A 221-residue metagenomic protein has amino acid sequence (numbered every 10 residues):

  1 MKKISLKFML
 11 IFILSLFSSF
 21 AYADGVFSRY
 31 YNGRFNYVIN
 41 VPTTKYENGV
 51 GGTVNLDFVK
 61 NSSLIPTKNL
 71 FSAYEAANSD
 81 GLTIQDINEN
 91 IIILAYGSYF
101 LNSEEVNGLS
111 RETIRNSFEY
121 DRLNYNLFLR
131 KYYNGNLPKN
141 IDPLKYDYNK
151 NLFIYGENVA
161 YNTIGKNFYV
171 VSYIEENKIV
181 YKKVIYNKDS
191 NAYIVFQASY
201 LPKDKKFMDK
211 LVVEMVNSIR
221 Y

Functional and structural regions predicted by a protein language model:
M1-M9: Bacterial N-terminal signal peptides that target proteins for export
M9-F17: Bacterial N-terminal signal peptides
A21-G25: Boundary at the C-terminal end of the N-terminal hydrophobic targeting segment
N32-L64, K68: Proline-anchored loop/turn motifs at beta-strand termini and strand-loop-strand connectors
F35, V41, D80, E89 (+1 more regions): Residues that flank catalytic or metal-binding motifs in active/ligand-binding sites
Y37, K45-N48, D189-Y221: Surface-exposed amphipathic alpha-helical segments
T53-K183, K188-Y193: Conserved polar/disulfide-associated segments of primarily extracytoplasmic proteins
